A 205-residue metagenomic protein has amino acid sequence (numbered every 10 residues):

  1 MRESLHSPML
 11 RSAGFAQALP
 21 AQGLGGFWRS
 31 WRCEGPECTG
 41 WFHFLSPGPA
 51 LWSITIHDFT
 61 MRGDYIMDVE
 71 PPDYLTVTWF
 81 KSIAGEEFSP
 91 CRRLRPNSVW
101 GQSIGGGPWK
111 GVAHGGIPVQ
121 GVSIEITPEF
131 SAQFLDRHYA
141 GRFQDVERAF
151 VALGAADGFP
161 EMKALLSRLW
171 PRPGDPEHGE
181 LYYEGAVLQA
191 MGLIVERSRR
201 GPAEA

Functional and structural regions predicted by a protein language model:
R2-G121: N-terminal functional module of multi-domain proteins
E86-A205: Alpha-helical bundle regulatory/interaction domains
